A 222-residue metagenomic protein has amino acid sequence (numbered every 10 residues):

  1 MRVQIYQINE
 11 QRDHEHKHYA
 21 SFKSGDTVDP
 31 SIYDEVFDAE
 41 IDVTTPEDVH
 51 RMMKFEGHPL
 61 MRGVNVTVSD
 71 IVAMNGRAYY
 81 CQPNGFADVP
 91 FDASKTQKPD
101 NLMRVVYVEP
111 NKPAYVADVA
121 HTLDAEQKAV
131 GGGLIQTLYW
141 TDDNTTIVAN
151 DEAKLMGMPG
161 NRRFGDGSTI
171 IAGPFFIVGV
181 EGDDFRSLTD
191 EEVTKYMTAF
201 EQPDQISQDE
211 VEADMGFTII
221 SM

Functional and structural regions predicted by a protein language model:
M1-D42: Extended boundary segments
P30-M74: Short, conserved turn/kink motifs that form compact alpha/beta structural patches or helix kinks used as
G63-K95, G173-F175, G179-T198: Short, compact, well-ordered microdomains
A117-H121: Short, contiguous acidic and Ser/Thr-rich linear segments
G131-G132: A glycine-biased structural micro-motif
W140-R163: Short, structured protein-protein interaction patches enriched in aromatics and acidic/basic residues, typified by
F164-G167, I171-G173: Mid-chain, well-packed structural core segment of small domains
A213-M222: Non-Sec secretion/translocation targeting segments of pathogen effectors
